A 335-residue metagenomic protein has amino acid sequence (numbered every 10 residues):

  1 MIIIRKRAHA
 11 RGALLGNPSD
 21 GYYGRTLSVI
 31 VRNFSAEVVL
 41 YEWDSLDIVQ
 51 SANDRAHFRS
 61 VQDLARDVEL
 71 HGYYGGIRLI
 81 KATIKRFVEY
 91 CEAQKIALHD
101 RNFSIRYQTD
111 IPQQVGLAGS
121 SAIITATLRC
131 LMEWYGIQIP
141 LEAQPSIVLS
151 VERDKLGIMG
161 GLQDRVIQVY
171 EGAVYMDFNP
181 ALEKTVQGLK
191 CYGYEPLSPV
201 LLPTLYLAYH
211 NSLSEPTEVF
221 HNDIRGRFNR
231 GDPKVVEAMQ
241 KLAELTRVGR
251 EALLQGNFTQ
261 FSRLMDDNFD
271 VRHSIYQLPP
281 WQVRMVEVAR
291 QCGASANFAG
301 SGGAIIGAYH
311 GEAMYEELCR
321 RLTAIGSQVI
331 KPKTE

Functional and structural regions predicted by a protein language model:
M1-L15, S19, S28-R32, A36-H99 (+5 more regions): C-terminal nucleotide
G24-T26: Conserved, well-ordered active-site substructure
T83, Q113-V115: Helix-loop-helix module between adjacent transmembrane segments
D100-N102, G302: Glycine-rich nucleotide-binding loop
S104-I105, E142-P145: Short, charged, amphipathic alpha-helices and their helix-cap/turn boundaries
G116-I137: DPxDG-like acidic metal-binding loop motif
L117-G119, S295-S301: Short glycine/threonine-rich catalytic loop with a Thr-x-Gly-x-Asp
